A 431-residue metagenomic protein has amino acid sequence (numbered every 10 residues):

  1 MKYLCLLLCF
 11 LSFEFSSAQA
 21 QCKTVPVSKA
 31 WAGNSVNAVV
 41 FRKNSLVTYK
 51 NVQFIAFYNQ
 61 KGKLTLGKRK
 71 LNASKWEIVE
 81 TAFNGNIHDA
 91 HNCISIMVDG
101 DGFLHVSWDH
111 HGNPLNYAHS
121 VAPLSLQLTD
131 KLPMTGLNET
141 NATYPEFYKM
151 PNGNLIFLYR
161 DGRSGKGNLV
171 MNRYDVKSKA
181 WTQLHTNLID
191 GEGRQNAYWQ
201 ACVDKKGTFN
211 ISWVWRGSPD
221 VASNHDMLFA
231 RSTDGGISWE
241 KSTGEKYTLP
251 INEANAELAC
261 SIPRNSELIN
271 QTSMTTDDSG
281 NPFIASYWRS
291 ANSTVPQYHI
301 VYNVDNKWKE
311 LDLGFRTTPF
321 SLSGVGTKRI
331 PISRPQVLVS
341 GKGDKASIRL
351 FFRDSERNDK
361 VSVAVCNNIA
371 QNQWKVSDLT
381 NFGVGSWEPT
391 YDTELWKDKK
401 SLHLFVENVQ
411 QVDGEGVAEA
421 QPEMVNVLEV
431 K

Functional and structural regions predicted by a protein language model:
M1-C22: Bacterial Sec-dependent N-terminal signal peptides
Q21-K431: Extracellular, repeat-based ectodomains that mediate carbohydrate processing or recognition
